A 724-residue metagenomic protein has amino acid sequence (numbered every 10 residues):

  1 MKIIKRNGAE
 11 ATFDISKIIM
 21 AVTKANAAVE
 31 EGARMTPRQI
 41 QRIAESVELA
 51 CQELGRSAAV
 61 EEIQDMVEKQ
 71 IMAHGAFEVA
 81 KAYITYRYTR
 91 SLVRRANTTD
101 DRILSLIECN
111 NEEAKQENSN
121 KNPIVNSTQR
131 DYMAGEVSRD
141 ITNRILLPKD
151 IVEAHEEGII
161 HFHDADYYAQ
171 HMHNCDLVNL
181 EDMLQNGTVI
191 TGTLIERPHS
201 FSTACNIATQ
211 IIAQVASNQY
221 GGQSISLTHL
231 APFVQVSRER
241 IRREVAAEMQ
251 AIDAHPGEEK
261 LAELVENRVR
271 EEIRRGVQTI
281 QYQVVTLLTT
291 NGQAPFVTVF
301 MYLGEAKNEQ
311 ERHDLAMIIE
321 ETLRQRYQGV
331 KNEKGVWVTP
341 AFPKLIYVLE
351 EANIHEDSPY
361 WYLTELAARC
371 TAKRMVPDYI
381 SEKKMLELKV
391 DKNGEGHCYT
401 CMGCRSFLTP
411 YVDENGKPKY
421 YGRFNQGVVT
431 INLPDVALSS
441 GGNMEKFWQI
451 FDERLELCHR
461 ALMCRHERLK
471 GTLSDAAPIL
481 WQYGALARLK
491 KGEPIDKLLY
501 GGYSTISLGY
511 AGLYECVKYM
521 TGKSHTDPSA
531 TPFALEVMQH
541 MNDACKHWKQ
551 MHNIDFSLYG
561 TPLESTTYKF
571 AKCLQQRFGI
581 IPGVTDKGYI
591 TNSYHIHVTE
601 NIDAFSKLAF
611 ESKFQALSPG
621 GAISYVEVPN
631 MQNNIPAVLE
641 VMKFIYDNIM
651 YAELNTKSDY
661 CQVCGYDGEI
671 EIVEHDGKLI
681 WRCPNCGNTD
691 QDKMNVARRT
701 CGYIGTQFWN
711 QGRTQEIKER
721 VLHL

Functional and structural regions predicted by a protein language model:
M1-C109, K718-H723: Charged, amphipathic alpha-helical regulatory modules used for macromolecular assembly or allosteric control
D14, A33, K678, T700-Y703: Conformational switch/transducer regions in large eukaryotic molecular machines and scaffolds
T23, H459, M463, Y514-K518: Amphipathic, well-packed alpha-helical segments that form the structural scaffold of globular domains
T89-V93, T99-G502, K523, D527-T689 (+1 more regions): Conserved catalytic cores of very large enzyme subunits
I273, V277, Q281, K518-Y519 (+1 more regions): Metallocofactor- and cofactor-centric catalytic cores in central/energy metabolism, strongly enriched
M301, I506-Y519, Q539, R699: Contiguous, well-ordered alpha-helical segments that form the cores/surfaces of helical PPI scaffolds
N685-L724: Long insertion/accessory domains within large nucleic-acid-processing enzymes
